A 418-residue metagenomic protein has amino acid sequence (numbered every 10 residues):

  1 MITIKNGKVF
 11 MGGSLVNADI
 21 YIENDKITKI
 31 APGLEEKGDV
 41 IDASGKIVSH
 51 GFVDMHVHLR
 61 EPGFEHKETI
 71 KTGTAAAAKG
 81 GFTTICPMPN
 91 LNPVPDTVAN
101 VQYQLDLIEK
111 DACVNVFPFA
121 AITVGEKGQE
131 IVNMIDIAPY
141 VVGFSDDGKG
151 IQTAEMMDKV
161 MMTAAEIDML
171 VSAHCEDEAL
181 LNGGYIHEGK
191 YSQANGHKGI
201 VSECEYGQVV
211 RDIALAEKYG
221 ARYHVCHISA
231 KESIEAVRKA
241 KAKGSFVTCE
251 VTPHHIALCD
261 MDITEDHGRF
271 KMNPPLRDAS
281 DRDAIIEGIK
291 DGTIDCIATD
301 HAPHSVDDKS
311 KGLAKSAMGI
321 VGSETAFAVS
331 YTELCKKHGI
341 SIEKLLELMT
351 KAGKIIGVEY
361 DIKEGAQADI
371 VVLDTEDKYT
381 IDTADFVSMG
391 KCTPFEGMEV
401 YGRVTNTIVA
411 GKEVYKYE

Functional and structural regions predicted by a protein language model:
M1-H50: Histidine-rich, glycine-flanked metal-binding segment
G7, G312-K315, E364-E418: C-terminal cap of metal-dependent C-N hydrolases
G7, I20, D25, G45 (+15 more regions): Divalent metal-coordination and catalytic microenvironments
S44-D111: Metal-associated gating/positioning segment near the N- to mid-region
M55-E68, L91, F117-Q129, H197-S202: Active-site mouth loops of central-metabolism enzymes
D106-I122: A glycine-rich helix N-cap at a beta->alpha junction
I131-I297: Histidine/acidic residue-rich metal-binding segments in metalloenzymes
A194-G220, R269, K290-D291, D295-I297 (+1 more regions): His/Asp/Glu-enriched, well-ordered alpha-helical/loop segment that forms or immediately abuts the divalent-metal
